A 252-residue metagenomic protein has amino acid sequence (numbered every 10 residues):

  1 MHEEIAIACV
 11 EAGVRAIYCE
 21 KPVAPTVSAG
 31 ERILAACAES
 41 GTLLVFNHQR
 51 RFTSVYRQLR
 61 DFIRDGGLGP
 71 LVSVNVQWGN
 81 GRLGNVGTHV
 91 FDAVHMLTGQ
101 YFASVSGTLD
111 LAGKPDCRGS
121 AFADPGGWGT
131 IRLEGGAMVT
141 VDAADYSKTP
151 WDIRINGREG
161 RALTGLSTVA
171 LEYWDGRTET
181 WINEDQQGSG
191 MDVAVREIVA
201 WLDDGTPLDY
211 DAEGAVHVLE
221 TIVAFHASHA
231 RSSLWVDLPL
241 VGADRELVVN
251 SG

Functional and structural regions predicted by a protein language model:
H2, A6, G30, Y56 (+3 more regions): A general structural signal for well-ordered alpha-helical segments in protein cores
E3-R51: Beta-strand-loop-alpha-helix segment that lines the small-molecule cofactor/substrate pocket of alpha/beta enzymes
S54-V72: Rossmann-like NAD(P)H-binding beta-loop-alpha module
P70-T149, E213-H217: Rossmann-like dinucleotide-binding domain that binds NAD(P)(H)
Y101, G135-A137, T149, R158-R161 (+3 more regions): Short acidic/polar mixed-charge low-complexity motifs
I153, T168-R177: Short polybasic amphipathic segments
N183-R196, Y210-E213, H217-L219: Active-site loop of classical SDR/Rossmann-like NAD(P)-dependent oxidoreductases, centered on the catalytic Tyr-X3-Lys
A200-G252: C-terminal helix-rich "cap/oligomerization" subdomain common to oxidoreductases
